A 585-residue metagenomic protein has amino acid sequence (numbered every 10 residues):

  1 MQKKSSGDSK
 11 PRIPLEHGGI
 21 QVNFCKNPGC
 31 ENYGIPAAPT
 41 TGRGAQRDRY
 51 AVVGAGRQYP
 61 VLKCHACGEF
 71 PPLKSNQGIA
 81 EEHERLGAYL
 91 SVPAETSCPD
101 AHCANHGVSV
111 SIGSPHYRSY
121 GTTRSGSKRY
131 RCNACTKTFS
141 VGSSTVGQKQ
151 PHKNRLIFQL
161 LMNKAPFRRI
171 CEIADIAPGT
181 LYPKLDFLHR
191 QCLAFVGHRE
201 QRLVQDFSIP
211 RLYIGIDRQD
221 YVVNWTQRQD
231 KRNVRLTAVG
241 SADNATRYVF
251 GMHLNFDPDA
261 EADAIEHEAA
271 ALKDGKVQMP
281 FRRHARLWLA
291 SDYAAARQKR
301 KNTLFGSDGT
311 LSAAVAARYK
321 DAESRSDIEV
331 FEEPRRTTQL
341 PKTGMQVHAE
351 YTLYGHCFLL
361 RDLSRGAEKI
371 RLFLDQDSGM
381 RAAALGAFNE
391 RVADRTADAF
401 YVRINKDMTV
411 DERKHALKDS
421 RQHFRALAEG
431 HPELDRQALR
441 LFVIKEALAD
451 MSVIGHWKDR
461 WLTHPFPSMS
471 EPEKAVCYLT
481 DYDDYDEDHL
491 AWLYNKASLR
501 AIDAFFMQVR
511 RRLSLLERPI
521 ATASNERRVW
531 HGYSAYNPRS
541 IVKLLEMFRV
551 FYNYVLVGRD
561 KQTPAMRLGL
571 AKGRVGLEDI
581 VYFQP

Functional and structural regions predicted by a protein language model:
R12-F24, V52-Y59, E84-S97, N105 (+1 more regions): Short, flexible, mixed-charge glycine/proline-rich loop motifs that serve as phosphate/nucleic-acid-contacting
I35, V61-S91, H102-R211: Short, positively charged, Gly/Tyr-enriched micro-motifs that form contact patches at catalytic or ligand/partner
P183, A194-L363: RNase H-like nuclease fold core
R361-L363, A367-A382: Acidic/histidine-rich, metal-coordinating catalytic segments
D375-G379, A384-I444, A504: Conserved beta-strand -> loop -> alpha-helix junction used to position metal-binding or nucleic-acid-contacting
V453, V476-C477, W492-N495, L516 (+1 more regions): C-terminal domain-tail junction helix/linker
A497-W530: Short amphipathic alpha-helical "interface-anchor" segments enriched in bulky aromatics
